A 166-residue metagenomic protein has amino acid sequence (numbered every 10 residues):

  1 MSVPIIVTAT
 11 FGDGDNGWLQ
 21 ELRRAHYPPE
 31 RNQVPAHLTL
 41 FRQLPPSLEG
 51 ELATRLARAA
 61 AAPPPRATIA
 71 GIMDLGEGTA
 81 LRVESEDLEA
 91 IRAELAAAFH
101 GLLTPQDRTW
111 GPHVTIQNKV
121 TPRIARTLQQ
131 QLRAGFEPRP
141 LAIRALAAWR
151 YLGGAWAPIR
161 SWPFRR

Functional and structural regions predicted by a protein language model:
M1-R166: Histidine-dependent nucleotide/RNA phosphoesterase domain, centered on the 2H-phosphoesterase fold with its duplicated
